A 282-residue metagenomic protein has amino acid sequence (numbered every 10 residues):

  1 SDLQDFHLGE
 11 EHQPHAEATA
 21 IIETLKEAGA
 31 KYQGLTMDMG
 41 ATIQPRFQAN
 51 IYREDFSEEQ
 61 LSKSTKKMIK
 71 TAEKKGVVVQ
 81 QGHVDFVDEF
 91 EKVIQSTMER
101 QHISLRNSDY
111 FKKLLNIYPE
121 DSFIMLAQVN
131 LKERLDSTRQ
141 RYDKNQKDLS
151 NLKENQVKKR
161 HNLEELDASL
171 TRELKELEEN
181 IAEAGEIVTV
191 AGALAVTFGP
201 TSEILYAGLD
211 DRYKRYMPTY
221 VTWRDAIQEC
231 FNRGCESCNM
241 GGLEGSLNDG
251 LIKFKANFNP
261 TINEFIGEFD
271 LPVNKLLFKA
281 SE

Functional and structural regions predicted by a protein language model:
S1, L205, G241: A cross-family glycoside hydrolase active-site/sugar-binding cleft signature
S1-H7: Glycine-rich, N-terminal phosphate-binding loop and its surrounding beta-alpha-beta segment
H7, E11-H12, T19, K26-F56 (+1 more regions): Active-site/acyl-donor-binding loops of N-acyltransferases
L8-E10, A16-A20, A28-K214: A conserved beta-strand-loop-helix scaffold within acyl/acetyltransferase catalytic domains
M68, A226, L251: Aromatic/hydrophobic pocket-lining residues that form π-stacking "cages" and hydrophobic walls in ligand
G208-M217, G242-S246: Short, contiguous acidic/charged loop-to-helix segments that flank catalytic cores in large enzymes
K214-Q228: Conserved acetyl-CoA-binding loop-helix of GNAT-fold acetyltransferases
